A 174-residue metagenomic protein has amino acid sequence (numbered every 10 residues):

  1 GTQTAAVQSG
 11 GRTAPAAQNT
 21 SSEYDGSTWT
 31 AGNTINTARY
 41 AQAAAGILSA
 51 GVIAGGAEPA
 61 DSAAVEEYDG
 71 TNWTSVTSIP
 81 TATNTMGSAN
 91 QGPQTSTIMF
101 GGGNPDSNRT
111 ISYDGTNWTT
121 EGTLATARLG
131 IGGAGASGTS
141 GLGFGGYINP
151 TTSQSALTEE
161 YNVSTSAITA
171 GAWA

Functional and structural regions predicted by a protein language model:
G1-A174: Polar, enzyme-active/binding microenvironments
